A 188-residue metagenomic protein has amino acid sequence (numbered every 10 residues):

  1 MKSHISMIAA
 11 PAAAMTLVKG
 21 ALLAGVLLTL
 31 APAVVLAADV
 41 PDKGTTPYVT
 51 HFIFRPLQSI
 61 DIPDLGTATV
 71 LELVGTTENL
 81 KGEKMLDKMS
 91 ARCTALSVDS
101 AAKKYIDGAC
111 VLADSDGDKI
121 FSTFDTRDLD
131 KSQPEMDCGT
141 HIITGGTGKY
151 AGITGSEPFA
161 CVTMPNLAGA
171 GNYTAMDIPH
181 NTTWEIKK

Functional and structural regions predicted by a protein language model:
M1-L17: N-terminal secretory signal peptides that target proteins for export/translocation
S3, K19, L30, A38 (+1 more regions): Intrinsic disorder/low-complexity detector
A14, K19-P32: Bacterial N-terminal signal peptides
L36-K188: Beta-strand-enriched cores of mature, soluble protein domains
